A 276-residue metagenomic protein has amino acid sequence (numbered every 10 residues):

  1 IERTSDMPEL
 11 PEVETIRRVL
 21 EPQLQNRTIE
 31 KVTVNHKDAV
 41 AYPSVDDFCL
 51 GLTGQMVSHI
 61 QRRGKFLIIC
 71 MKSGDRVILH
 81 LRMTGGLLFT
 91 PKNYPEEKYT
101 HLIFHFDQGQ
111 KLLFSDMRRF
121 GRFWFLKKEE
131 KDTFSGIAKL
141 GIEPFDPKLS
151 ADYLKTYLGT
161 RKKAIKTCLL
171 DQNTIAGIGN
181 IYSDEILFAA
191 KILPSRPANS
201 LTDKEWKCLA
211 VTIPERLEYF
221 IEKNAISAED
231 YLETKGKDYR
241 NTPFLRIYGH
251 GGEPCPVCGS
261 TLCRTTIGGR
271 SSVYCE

Functional and structural regions predicted by a protein language model:
R3, V77-G177, Y182-A189, P197: Phosphate/anion-contacting hairpin/loop surfaces
R3-R122, P254-V257, R270-Y274: A cross-family signal for N-terminal binding/gating loops and helix N-caps that shape access to the active site
M7-L10, P144, K148, T202-A210: Generic detection of long, well-ordered alpha-helical segments
T28-F48, Q61, Y153, Y157-E276: Basic, nucleic-acid-binding surfaces and adjacent catalytic neighborhoods in DNA/RNA-processing proteins
G54, G64, G85, G121 (+5 more regions): Glycine-centered flexibility motif
